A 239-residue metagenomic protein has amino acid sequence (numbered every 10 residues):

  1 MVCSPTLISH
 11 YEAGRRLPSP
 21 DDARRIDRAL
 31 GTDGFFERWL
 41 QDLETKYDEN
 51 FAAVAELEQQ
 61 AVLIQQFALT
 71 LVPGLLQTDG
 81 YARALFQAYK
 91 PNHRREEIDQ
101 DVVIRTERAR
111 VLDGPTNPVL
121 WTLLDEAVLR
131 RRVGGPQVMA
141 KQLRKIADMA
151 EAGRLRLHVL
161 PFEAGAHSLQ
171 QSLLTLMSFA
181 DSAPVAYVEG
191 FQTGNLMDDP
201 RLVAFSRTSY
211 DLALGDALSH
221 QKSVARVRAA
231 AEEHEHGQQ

Functional and structural regions predicted by a protein language model:
M1: Short alpha-helical "recognition helix" segments of helix-turn-helix
P5-T6, H10-R130, D198, L212-Q239: Interdomain hinge/linker segments and adjacent boundary elements that couple functional modules
L123-V128, G134, L160-E163: Histidine- and/or cysteine-centered catalytic micro-motif in compact active-site loops
P136-Q239: C-terminal regulatory/effector modules of DNA-binding transcriptional regulators
